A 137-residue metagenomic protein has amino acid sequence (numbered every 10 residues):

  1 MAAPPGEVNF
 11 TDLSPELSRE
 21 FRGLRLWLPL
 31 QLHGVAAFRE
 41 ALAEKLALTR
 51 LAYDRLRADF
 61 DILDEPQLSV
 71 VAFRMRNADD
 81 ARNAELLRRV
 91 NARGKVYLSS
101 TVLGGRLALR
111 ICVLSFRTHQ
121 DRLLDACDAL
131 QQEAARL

Functional and structural regions predicted by a protein language model:
M1-R57: Active-site C-terminal subdomain of aminotransferase-like
L28-P29, A72-R74, L109-L114: Short, hydrophobic beta-strand segments
L32-A36, N77, S115-H119: A generic structural motif
I62-V90: Conserved PLP-binding catalytic core of the aspartate aminotransferase-like
D64-V70, R93-R110: Conserved PLP cofactor-binding pocket of PLP-dependent enzymes
V90-L98, L130-L137: A common structural junction motif
L103-L137: PLP-dependent enzyme catalytic core of the Aspartate aminotransferase-like
